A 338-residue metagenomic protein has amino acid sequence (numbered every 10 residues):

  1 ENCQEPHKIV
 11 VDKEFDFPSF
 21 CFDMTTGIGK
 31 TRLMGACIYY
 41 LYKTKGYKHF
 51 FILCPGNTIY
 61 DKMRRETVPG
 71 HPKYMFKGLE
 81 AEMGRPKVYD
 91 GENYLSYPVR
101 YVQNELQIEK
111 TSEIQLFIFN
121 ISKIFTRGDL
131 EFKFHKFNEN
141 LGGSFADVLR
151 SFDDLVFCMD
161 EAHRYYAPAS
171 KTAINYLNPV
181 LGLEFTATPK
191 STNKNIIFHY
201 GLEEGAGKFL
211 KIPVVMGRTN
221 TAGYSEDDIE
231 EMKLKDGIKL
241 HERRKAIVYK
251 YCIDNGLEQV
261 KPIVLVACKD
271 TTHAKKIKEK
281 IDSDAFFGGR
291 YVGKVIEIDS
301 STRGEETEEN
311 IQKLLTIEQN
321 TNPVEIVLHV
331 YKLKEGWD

Functional and structural regions predicted by a protein language model:
E1-D23: Conserved pre-motif I regulatory segment
K30-T31: Conserved lysine of the Walker
M34-K43, K48, N57, R64-R65 (+2 more regions): Signature of the SF2 helicase/ATPase Hel1-core->accessory helical subdomain module
G46-K87, S122, K269-T272: Conserved Walker A/P-loop ATP-binding site and its immediately adjacent core in helicase/helicase-like ATPase domains
Y74-F137: Inter-Walker segment of RecA-like/P-loop motor cores
D90-Y94, I121-K123, V295-E308, V330-K334: Conserved helicase motor
I196-S301: Conserved interdomain linker/interface between the two RecA-like ATPase lobes of SF2 helicase motors
T302-H329: Conserved helicase ATPase core of P-loop NTP-dependent helicases/translocases
